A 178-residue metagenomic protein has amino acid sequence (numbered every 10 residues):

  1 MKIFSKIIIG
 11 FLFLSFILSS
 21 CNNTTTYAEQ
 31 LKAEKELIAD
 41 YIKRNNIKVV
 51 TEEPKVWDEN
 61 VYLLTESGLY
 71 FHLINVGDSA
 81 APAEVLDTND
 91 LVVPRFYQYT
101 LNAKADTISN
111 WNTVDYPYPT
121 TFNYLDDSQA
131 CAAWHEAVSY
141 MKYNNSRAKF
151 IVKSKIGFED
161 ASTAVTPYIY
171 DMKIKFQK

Functional and structural regions predicted by a protein language model:
M1-I9: Bacterial N-terminal signal peptides that target proteins for export
I8, Y62-E66, A148-F150: Short acidic-hydrophobic surface loop/beta-edge motif
F11-S15: Alpha-helical transmembrane segments
I17-S20: C-terminal motif of bacterial Sec signal peptides marking the signal peptidase cleavage site
N22-D90: Start-of-domain signal
K32, I74-G77, L101-K178: A beta-strand/beta-hairpin structural motif
L86-L91, A164-Y168: A generic structural micro-feature
T88-A103: A short beta-strand signature
